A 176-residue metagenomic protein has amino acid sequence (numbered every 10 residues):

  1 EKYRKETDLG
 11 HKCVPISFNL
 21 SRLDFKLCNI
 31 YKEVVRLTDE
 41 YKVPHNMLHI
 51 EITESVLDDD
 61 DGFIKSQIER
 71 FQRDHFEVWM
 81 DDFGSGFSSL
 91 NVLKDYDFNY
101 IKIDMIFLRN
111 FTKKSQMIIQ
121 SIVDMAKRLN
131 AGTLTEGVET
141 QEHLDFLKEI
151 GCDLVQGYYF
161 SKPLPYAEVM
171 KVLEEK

Functional and structural regions predicted by a protein language model:
E1-L20, R36-M47, D74: Helix C-cap/alpha-to-beta connector motif
Y3-T7, S21-C28, M47-D61, H75-K176: EAL-family c-di-GMP phosphodiesterase catalytic domain
P15, P44, Q67, P163-P165: Proline-rich intrinsically disordered, low-complexity coils
V34-R36, E40, S66-D74, M117 (+1 more regions): Catalytic-core regions built around general acid/base machinery
